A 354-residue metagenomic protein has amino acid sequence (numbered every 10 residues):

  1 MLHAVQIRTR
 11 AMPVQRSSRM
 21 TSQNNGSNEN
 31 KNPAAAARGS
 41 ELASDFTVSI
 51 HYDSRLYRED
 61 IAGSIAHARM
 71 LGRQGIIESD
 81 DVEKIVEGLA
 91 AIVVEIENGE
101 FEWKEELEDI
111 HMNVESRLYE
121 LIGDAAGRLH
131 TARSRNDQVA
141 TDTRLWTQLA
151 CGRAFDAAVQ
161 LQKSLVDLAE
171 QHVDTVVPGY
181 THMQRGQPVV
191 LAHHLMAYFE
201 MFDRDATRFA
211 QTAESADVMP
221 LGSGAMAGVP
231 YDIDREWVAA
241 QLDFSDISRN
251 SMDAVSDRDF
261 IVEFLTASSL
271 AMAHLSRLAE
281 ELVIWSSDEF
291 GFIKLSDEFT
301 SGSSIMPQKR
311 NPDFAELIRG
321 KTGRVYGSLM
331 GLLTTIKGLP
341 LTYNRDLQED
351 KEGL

Functional and structural regions predicted by a protein language model:
R16-S17, T21-G228, I233-A240, D246 (+3 more regions): A helix-coil-helix interface module used to build multimeric assemblies and to scaffold catalytic/cofactor sites
R144, Q148-C151, R185-A192, R258-S268 (+3 more regions): Active-site oxyanion-binding pockets that recognize sulfate/phosphate
G224-M226, L295-T300, D346-E349: A glycine-rich phosphate-binding loop feature that marks nucleotide/adenosyl-phosphate handling sites
D243-T334: Acidic, glycine-rich loop-and-beta core segments that form the ion-binding/anion-interacting portion of active sites
R324-L354: Long, amphipathic alpha-helical stalk/connector segments used for oligomerization, subunit docking, or mechanical
